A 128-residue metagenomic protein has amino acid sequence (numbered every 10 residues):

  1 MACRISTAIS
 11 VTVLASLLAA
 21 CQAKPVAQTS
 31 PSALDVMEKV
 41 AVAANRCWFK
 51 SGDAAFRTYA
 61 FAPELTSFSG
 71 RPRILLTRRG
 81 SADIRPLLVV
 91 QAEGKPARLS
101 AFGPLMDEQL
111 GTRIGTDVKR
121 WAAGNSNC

Functional and structural regions predicted by a protein language model:
M1-V13: Bacterial N-terminal signal peptides that target proteins for export
C3-R4, Q22-C128: Ser/Thr-rich, low-complexity intrinsically disordered terminal regions
S16-A20: C-terminal motif of bacterial Sec signal peptides marking the signal peptidase cleavage site
